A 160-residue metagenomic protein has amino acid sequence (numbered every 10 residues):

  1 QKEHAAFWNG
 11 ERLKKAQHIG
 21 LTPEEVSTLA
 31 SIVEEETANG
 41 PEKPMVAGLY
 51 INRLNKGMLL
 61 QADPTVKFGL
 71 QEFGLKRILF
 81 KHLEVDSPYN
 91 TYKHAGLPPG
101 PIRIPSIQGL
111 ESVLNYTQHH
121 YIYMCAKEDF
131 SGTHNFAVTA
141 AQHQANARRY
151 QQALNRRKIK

Functional and structural regions predicted by a protein language model:
Q1-K160: Bacterial extracytoplasmic/cell-wall-associated proteins, especially those involved in peptidoglycan
